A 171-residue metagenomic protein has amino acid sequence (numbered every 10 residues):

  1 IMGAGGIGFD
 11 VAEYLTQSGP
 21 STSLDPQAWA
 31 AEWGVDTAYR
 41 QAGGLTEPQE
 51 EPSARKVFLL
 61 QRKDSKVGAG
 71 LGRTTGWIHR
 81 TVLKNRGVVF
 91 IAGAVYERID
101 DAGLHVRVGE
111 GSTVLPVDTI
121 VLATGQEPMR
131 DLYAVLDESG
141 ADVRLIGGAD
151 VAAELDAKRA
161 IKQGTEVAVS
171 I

Functional and structural regions predicted by a protein language model:
I1-I7: Beta1/beta-strand and adjacent pyrophosphate-binding region of the FAD-binding site in flavoprotein oxidoreductases
M2, V117, A123-T124, G147 (+2 more regions): Short, well-ordered coil/turn residues at beta-beta hairpins and beta-strand->alpha-helix junctions within
G5, K63, A149: Residue-level signal for short, function-critical loop segments
G6, Q126, A134, K158 (+1 more regions): Ferredoxin-type iron-sulfur electron-transfer modules and their immediate structural context
F9-D131: A Rossmann-like FAD-binding core segment of flavoenzymes
A12-Q27, L59, S139-I146, K158-I171: Internal hydrophobic alpha-helix adjacent to the cofactor/substrate pocket in enzyme cavities
Q126-R144, A149-L155: FAD-binding beta-loop-beta segment adjacent to the flavin cofactor pocket
